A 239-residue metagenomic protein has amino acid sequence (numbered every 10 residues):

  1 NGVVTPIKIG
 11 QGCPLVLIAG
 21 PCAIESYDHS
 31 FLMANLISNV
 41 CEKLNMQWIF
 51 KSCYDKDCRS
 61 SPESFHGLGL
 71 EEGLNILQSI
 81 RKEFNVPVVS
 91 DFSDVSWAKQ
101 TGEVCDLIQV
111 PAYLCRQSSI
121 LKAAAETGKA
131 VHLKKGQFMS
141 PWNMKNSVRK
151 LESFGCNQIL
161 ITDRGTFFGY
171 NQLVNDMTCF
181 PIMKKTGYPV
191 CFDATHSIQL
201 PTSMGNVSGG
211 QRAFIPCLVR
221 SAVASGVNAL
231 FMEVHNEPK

Functional and structural regions predicted by a protein language model:
N1-L17, N75: N-terminal amphipathic alpha-helix/helix-capping segment at the start of soluble metabolic enzymes
G12-L15, L44-W48, K82-V88, V104-D106 (+4 more regions): Short, well-ordered coil/turn segments that N-cap beta-strands
L17, M46-C53, V88-F92, F192-A194 (+1 more regions): Short beta-strand segments at enzyme active-site cores
I18-S30, W48-L70, V234-K239: Glycine-rich, proline-tolerant flexible connector loops at the mouths of alpha/beta enzymes
A23-I37, L68-N75, G209-C217: Glycine-rich anion/phosphate-binding loops
I37-L44, E63-V89, A123-A130, F180-F192 (+1 more regions): Alpha-helix-loop-beta-strand connector modules within alpha/beta enzyme cores
G67-G69, E83-A98, D106-S119, A130-P141 (+1 more regions): Catalytic beta/alpha-barrel core
T127-V234: Catalytic alpha/beta core domains of metabolic enzymes, predominantly
